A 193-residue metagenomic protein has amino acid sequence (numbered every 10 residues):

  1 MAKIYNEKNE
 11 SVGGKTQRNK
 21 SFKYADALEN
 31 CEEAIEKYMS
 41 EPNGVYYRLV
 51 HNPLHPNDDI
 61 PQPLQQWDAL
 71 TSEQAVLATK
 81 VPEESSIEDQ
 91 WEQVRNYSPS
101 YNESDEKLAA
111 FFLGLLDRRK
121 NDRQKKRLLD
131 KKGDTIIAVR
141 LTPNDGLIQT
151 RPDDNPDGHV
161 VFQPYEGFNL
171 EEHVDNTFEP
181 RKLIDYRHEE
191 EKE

Functional and structural regions predicted by a protein language model:
M1-L108, D117-E193: Conserved NAD+-utilizing ADP-ribose enzyme module
F111: Short hydrophobic beta-strand that contains or immediately precedes a catalytic carboxylate
G114: Acidic, glycine-rich loop-and-strand cores that form catalytic or ligand-binding grooves in diverse globular domains
